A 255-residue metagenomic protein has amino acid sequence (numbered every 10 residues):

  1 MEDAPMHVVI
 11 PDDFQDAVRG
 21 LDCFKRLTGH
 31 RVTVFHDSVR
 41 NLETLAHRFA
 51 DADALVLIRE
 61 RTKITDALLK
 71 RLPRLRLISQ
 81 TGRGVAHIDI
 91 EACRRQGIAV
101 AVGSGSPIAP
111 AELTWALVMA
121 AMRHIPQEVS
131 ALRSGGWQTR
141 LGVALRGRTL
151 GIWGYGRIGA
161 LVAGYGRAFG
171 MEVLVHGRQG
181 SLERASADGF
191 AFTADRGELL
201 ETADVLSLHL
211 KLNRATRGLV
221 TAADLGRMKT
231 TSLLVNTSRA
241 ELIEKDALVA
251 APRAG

Functional and structural regions predicted by a protein language model:
M1-A54, I58-R59, G170: N-terminal glycine-/charge-rich "phosphate-binding" loop or analogous flexible N-terminal tail
P5, L75, R146-T149, A222 (+1 more regions): Phosphate-coordination loops involved in phosphoryl transfer and adenosine-cofactor binding
D13-D16, D37-R40, R59-K63, G82-V85 (+3 more regions): Short beta->alpha connector loops
A17, S38-L45, R61-D66, H87 (+4 more regions): Structural motif corresponding to alpha-helix initiation and N-cap regions
G20-L27, K70, I88-R95, G180-D188: Short loop/helix-cap segments at secondary-structure boundaries that form the rim of catalytic
A50-D53, K63-L68, Q179-G255: Rossmann-like adenosine-cofactor binding region
D51-V129, R133, G142-V143: Phosphate/diphosphate ligand-binding glycine-rich loop within oxidoreductases
E128-L161, G170: Glycine-rich NAD(P)-binding loop of Rossmann-like domains
